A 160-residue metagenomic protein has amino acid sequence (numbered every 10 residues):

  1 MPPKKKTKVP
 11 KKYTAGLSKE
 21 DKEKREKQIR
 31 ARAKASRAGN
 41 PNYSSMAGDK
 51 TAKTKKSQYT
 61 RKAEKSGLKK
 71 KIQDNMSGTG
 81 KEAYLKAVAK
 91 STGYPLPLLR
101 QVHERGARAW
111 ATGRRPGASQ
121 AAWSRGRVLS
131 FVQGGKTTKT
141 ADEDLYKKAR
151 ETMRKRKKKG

Functional and structural regions predicted by a protein language model:
M1-G160: Arg/Lys-rich, low-complexity, intrinsically disordered basic segments
